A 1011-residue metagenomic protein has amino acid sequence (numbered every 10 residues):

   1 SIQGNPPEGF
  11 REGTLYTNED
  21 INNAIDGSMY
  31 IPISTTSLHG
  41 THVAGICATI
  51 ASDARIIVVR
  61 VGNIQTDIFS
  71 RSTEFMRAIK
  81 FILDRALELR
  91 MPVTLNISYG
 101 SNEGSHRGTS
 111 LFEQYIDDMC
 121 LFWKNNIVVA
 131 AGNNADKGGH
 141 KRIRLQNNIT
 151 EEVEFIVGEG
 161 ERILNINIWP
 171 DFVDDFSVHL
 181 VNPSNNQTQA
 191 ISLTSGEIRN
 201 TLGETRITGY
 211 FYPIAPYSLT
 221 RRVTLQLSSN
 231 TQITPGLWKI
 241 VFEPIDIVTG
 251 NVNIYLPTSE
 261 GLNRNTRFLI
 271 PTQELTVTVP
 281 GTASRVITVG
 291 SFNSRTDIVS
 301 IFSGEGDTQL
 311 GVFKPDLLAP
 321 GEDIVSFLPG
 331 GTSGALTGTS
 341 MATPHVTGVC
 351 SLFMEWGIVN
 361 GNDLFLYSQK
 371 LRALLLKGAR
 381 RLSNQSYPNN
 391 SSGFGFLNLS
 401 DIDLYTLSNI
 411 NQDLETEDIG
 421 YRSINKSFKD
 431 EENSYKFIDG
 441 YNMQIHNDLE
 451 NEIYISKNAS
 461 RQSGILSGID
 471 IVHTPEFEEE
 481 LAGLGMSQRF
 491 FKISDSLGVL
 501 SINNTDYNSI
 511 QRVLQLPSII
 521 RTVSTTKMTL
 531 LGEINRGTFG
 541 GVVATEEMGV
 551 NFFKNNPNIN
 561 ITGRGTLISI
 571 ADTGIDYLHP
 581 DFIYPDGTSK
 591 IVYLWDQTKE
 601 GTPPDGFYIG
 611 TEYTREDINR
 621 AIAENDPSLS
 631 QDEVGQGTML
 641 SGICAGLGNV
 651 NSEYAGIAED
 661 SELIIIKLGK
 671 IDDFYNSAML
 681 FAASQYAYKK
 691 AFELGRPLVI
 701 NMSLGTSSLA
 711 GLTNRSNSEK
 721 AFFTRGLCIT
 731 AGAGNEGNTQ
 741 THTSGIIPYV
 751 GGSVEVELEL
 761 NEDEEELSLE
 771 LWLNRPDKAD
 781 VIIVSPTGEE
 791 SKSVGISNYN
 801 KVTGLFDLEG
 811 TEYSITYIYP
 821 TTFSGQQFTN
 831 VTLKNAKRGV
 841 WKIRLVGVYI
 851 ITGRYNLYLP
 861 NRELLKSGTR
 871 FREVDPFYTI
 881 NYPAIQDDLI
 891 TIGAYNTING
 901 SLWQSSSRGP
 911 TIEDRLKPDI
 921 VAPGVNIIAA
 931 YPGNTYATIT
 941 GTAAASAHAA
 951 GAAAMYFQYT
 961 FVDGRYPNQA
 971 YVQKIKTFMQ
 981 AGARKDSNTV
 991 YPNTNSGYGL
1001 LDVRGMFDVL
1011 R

Functional and structural regions predicted by a protein language model:
S1-T73, R90, R162, D171-D174 (+12 more regions): Subtilisin-like serine protease catalytic core
G4-D20, F122, K137-Q232, F242-E243 (+6 more regions): Extracellular S/T/G-rich loop segment that most often corresponds to the catalytic His/Ser-adjacent loop
V43-C47, V59-I64, A86-L87, D175-S177 (+13 more regions): Hydrolase catalytic cores
G45, R55-R60, V93-S98, N126-A130 (+16 more regions): Structural recognition of the beta-strand scaffold that forms the well-ordered cores of secreted hydrolase catalytic
R60-V61, I79-R107, A130-A131, V241-I245 (+4 more regions): Short acidic, glycine-rich surface-loop motifs adjacent to enzyme active sites
E88, P92-Y99, N125, K137 (+7 more regions): C-terminal subdomain of the subtilisin-like protease fold in secreted/lumenal serine endopeptidases
V248-T258, T829, I850-R862: Edge beta-strands of jelly-roll/beta-sandwich modules across compartments, strongly enriched in secreted/luminal
D413-G498, Y507-N555, L567, I671: Autoinhibitory N-terminal propeptides
